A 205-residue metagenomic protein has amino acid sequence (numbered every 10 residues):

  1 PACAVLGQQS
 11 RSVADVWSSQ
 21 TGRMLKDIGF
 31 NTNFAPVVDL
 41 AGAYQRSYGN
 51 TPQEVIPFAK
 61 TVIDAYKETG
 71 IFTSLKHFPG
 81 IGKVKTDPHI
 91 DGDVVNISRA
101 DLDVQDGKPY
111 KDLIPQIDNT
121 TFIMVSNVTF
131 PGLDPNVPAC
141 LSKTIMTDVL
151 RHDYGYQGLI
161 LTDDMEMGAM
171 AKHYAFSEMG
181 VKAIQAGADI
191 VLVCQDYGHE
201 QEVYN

Functional and structural regions predicted by a protein language model:
P1, A14-V37, A59, I63-G80: Glycine-rich, aromatic-flanked loop segments that form ligand/cofactor-binding clefts across common enzyme folds
P1, D39, D163-E166: Conserved acidic functional residues
P1-G7, A41-G49, P88-D93: Surface-exposed, active-site-proximal loop segments in enzymatic domains
G7-G22, Q53-P57, D103: Glycine-rich anion/phosphate-binding loops
V13, G29-N33, V37-E54: A charged, solvent-exposed segment within the mature domains of Sec-exported extracytoplasmic proteins
R23, A41-Y44, I81-T86: Short, well-ordered, mixed-charge alpha-helical segments that flank or form enzyme active sites
N50, E54-N205: Second-shell residues forming the walls of enzyme active-site clefts
